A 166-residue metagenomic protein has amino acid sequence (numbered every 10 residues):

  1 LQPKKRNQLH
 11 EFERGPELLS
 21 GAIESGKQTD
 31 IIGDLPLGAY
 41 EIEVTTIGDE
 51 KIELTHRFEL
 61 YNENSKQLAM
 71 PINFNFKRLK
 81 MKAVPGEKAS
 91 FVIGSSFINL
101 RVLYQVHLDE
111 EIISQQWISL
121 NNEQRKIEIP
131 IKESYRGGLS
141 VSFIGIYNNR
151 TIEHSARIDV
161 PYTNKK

Functional and structural regions predicted by a protein language model:
L1-K166: A structural signal for beta-strand and strand-to-loop patches characteristic of beta-rich domains
